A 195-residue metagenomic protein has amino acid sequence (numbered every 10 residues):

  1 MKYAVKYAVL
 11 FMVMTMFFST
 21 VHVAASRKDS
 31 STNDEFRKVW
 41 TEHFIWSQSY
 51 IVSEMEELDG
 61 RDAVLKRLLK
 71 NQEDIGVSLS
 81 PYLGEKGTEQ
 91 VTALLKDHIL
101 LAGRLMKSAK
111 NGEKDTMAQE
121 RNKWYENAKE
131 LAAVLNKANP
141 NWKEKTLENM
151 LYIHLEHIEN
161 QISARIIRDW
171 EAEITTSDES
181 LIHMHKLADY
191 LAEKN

Functional and structural regions predicted by a protein language model:
M1-L10: Bacterial N-terminal signal peptides that target proteins for export
V9-S19: Bacterial N-terminal signal peptides
T20-A25: Sec/Tat signal peptide C-region and signal peptidase I cleavage site
K28-D29, N33-E54, L58-R61, L65-L68 (+3 more regions): C-terminal amphipathic alpha-helix
K70-L79, L95: A glycine-rich, hydrophobic loop/mini-helix early in the fold
G76-L83, A102-K110, A132-L135: Membrane-helix exit/interface motif
K86-Q90, K143-E144: Short, surface-exposed acidic
V91-L101, L105-Y125: All-alpha RGS (Regulator of G-protein Signaling) helical domain and cognate RGS-like helical scaffolds
